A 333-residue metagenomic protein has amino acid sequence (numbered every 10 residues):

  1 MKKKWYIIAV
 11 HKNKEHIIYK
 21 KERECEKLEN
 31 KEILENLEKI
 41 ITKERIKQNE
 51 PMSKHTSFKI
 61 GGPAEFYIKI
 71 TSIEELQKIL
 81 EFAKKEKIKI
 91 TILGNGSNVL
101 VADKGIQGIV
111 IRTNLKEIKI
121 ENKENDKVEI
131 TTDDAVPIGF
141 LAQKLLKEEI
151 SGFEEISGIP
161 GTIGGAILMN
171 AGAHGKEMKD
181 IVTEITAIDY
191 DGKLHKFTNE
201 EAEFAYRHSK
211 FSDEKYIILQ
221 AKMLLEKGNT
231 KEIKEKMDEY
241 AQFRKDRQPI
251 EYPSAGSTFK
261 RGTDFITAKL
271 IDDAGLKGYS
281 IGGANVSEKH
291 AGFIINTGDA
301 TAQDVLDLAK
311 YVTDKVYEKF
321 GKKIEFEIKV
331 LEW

Functional and structural regions predicted by a protein language model:
Y6-I8, H16-K20, E24: Short, positively charged and aromatic/hydrophobic N-terminal segments
H11: N-terminal cationic and glycine-rich segments that engage phosphates or anionic surfaces
N30-I163: Anion-binding (especially nucleotide phosphate/pyrophosphate-binding) glycine-rich loop and adjoining beta-alpha core
K47-Q48, I188-K315, K319-W333: Phosphate/pyrophosphate- and phosphate-bearing ligand-binding catalytic cores of soluble enzymes
G61-G62, I68-I73, L100-I118, L168-T198 (+1 more regions): Structural signature of FAD isoalloxazine-binding scaffolds in flavoprotein oxidoreductases
N98-V99, A142-L145, F153-S157, N170-E177 (+3 more regions): A generic local secondary-structure boundary/capping motif
K127-E129, D133, I138-G139, G152 (+2 more regions): Contiguous, small/hydrophobic- and glycine-enriched helical/loop subdomains that border and often "cap" functional
